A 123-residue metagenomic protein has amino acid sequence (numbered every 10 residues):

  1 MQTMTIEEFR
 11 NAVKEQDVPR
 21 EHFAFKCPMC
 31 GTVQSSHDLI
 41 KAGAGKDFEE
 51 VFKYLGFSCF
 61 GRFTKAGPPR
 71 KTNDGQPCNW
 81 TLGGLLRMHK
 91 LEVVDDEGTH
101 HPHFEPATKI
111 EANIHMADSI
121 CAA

Functional and structural regions predicted by a protein language model:
M1-V18, L39-G43: Short Cys/His-rich Zn2+-coordinating modules
A12-F23, D47-K53: Short, flexible, mixed-charge glycine/proline-rich loop motifs that serve as phosphate/nucleic-acid-contacting
F23-P28, F57: Cys/His-enriched microdomains
P28-G31, F60-F63: Cys/His-coordinated zinc-binding microdomains
G31, D47-F48, D96-G98: Exposed regions on extracellular, virion, or secretory-pathway luminal proteins
V33-H37, K65-P69: Short, non-ligating residues that shape and space the ligands of small metal-coordination modules and catalytic
K41-C59, G75-L91: Short cysteine/histidine-rich metal-coordination sites, predominantly Zn2+-binding motifs
A66-A123: Short, compact, well-ordered microdomains
